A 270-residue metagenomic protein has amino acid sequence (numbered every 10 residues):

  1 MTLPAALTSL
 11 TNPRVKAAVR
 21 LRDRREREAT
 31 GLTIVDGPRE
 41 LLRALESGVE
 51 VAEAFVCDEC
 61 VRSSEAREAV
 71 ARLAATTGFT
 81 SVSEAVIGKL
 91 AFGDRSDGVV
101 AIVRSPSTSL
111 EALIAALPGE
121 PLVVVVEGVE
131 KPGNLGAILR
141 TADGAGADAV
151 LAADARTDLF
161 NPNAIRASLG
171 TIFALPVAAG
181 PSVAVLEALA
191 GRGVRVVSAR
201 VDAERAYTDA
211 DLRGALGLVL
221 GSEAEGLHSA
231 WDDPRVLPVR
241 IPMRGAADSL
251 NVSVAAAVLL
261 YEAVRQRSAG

Functional and structural regions predicted by a protein language model:
M1-D94: N-terminal positively charged helical leader segments and presequences
L7, T33, E127-G128, A153-D154 (+3 more regions): Glycine- and other small-residue-rich loops at beta-strand/loop junctions that grip anionic moieties
G37, E130-A137, L250-A255: Amphipathic alpha-helical repeat scaffolds
E46, R72, A85, I102-R104 (+1 more regions): RNA substrate-binding interface of SAM-dependent RNA methyltransferases
E59, D154-T157, A224: Short, ordered loop/turn segments at secondary-structure junctions
A101, T141-A145, D154-I172, D232-G270: Structured adenosyl-cofactor binding patch, chiefly the S-adenosyl-L-methionine
V197-A247, N251: Active-site/ligand-binding-proximal alpha/beta "capping" segment
